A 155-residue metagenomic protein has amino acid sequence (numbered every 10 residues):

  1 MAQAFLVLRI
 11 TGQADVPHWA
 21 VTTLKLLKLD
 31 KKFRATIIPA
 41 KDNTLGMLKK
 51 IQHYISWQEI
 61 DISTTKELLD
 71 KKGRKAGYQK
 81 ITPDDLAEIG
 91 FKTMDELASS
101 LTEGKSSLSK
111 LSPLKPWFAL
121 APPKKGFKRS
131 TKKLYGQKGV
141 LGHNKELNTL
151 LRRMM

Functional and structural regions predicted by a protein language model:
M1-M155: Core subunits and conserved enzymes of cellular information-processing and envelope-translocation systems across
